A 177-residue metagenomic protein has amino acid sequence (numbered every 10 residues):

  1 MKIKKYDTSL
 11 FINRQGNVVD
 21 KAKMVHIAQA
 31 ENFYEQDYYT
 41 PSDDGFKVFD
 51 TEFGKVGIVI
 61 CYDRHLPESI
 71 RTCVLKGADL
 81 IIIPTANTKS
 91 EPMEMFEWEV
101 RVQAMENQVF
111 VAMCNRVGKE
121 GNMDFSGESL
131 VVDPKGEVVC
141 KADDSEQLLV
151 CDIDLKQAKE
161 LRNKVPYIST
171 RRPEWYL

Functional and structural regions predicted by a protein language model:
M1-K76, K89-W98, E160, K164-V165: Active-site catalytic loop in hydrolytic enzyme cores
T8-F11, K47, S129-V131, L149-C151: Short beta-strand scaffold segments in enzyme catalytic cores
N32, C151-D152: Sparse recognition of residues in long alpha-helices and their boundaries
K55, H65-L149: CN hydrolase (nitrilase-like) catalytic-core segments centered on the catalytic cysteine and neighboring Lys/Glu
E160-L177: A short C-terminal boundary segment appended to hydrolase-like catalytic domains
